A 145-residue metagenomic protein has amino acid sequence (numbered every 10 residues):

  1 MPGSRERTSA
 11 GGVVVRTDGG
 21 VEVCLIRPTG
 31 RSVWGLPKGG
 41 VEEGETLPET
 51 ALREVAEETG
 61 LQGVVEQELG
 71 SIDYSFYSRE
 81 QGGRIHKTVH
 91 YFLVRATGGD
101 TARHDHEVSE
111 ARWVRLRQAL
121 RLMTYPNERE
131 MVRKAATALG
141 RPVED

Functional and structural regions predicted by a protein language model:
M1-L36: N-terminal strand-loop-strand
T8-A10, V21, K87-H90, S109: Change "...and in nucleic-acid phosphodiester-cleaving endonucleases..." to "...and in nucleic-acid processing enzymes
G19-G20, G30-V33, E42-E43, S71-S75 (+1 more regions): Short, charged/polar surface micro-motifs in flexible loops or helix N-caps
G35, H86, W113: Short aromatic/basic micro-patch
L36-L69: The catalytic Nudix box helix
G60-G99: Active-site segment of metal-dependent pyrophosphate-handling enzymes, primarily the Nudix hydrolase catalytic core
Y91, R95, A102-V132: NUDIX/MutT-family hydrolases
G140-D145: Short, charged, intrinsically disordered terminal tails
